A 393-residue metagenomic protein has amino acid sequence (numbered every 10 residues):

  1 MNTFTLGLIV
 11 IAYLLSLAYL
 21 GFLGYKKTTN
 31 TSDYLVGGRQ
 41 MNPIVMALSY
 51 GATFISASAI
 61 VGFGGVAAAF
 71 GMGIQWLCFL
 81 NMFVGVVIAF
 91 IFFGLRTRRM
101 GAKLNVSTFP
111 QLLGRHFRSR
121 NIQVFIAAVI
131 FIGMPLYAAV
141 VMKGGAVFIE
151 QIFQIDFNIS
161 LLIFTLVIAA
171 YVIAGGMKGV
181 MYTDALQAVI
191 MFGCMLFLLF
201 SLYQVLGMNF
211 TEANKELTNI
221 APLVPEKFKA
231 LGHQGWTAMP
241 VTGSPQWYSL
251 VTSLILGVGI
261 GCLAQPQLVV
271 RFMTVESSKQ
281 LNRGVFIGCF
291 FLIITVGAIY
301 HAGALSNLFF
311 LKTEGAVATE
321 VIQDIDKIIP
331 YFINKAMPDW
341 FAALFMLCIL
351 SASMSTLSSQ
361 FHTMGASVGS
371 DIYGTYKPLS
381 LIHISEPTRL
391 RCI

Functional and structural regions predicted by a protein language model:
M1-V61, G175, G207: Membrane-interface "cap" regions at the ends of multi-pass membrane proteins
N2, R39-M41, G62-F79, G114 (+1 more regions): Loop-to-helix junctions at membrane interfaces in multi-pass transport proteins
N2-G24, G37, M41, V66-P110 (+1 more regions): Extracellular loop-to-transmembrane helix junctions
S16-T31, F92-F109, A170, A174-M177 (+4 more regions): Juxtamembrane interface elements at the cytosolic ends of transmembrane helices in multi-pass membrane proteins
V66-M72, F93-R99, A146-I152, L166-A188 (+1 more regions): Membrane-water interface regions at transmembrane-helix termini and the short interhelical loops of multi-pass membrane
L77-V172, G235, L254-G261, S351-S359: Helix-loop-helix module between adjacent transmembrane segments
N105-G114, G176-L186, A264-G297, T356-F361 (+1 more regions): Hydrophobic, small-residue-rich membrane helices and short re-entrant helix-turn-helix hairpins that build
I382-I393: Single conserved hydrophobic/aromatic residue that forms the stacking wall/gate of nucleotide- or nucleobase-binding
